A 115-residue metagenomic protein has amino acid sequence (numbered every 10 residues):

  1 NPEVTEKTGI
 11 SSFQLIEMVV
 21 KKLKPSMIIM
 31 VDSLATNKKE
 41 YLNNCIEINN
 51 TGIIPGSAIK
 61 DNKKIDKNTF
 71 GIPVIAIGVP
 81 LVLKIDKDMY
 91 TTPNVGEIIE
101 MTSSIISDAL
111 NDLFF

Functional and structural regions predicted by a protein language model:
N1-E3: Short helix-loop-beta-strand segments that form the rim/entrance of peptidase-like active sites
E6: Active-site histidine-anchored catalytic micro-motif
G9-F13: Short glycine-rich substrate-engagement loop in P-loop NTPases that contacts/grips substrate
Q14-K63: Glycine-rich phosphate-binding loop
A58-L81: Short, flexible loop segments at boundaries between secondary-structure elements
I77-F115: C-terminal functional extensions of proteins
